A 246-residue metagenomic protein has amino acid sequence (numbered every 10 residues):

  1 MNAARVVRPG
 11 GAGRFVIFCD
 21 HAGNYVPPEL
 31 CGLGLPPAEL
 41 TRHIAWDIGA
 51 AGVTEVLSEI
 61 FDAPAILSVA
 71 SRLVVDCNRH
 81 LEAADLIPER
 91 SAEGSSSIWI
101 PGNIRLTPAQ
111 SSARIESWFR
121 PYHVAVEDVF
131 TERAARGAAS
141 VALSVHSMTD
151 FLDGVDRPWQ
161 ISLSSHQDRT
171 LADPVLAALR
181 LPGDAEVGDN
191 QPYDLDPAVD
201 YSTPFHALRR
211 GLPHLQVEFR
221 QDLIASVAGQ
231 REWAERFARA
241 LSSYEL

Functional and structural regions predicted by a protein language model:
M1-A142, S147-L246: N-terminal catalytic or cofactor-binding beta/alpha core of small enzyme domains
